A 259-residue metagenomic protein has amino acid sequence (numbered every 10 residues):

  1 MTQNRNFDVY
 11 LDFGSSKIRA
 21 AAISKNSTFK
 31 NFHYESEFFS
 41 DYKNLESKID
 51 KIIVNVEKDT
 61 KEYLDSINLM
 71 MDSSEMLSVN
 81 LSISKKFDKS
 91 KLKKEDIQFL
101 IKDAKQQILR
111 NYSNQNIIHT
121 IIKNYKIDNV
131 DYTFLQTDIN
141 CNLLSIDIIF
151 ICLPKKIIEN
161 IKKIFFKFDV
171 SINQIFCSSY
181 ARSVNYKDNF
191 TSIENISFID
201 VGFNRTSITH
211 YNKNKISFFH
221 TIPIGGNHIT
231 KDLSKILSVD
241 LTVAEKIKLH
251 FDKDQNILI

Functional and structural regions predicted by a protein language model:
M1-K17, A21-I196, S217, D254-I257: Nucleotide/phosphate-binding catalytic cleft detector across ATP-hydrolyzing and phosphate-transferring enzymes
L11-K17, D72-S74, F198-R205, Y211-N214 (+1 more regions): A short acidic Gly-Thr/Ser loop motif
K58-D59, S74, K163, H210-I259: Phosphate-binding glycine-rich/basic clefts of nucleotide- and phosphate-handling proteins, predominantly
Y112-Q115, E194-V201, L241-I247: A polyampholytic, Gly/Pro-enriched intrinsically disordered region
